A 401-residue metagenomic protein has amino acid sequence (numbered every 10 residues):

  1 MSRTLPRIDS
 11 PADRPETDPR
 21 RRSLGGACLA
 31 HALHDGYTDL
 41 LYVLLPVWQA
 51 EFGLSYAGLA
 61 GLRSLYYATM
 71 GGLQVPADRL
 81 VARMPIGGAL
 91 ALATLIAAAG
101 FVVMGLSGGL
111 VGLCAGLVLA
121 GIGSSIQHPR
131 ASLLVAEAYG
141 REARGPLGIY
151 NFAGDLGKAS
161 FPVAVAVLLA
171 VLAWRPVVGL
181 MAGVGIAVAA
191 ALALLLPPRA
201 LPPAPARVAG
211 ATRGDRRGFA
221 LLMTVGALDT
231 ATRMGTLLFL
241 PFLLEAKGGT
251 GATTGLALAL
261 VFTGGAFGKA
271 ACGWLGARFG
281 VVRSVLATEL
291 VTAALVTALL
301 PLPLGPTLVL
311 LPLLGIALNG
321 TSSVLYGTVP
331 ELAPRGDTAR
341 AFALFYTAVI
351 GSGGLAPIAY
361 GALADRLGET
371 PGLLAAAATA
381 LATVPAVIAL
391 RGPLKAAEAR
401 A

Functional and structural regions predicted by a protein language model:
D39, Y67-V75, A159, F262-A270 (+1 more regions): Residue-level signature of mid-helix packing/kink "hotspots" within the transmembrane helices of 12-pass Major
L41-Y42, G218-K269: Extracytoplasmic gate region of multi-pass secondary transporters
W48-Q49, L80-V81, V167-L172, L244-E245 (+2 more regions): Interfacial helix-cap and linker-helix signal at transmembrane-aqueous boundaries of multi-pass secondary transporters
L73-P85, G268-G280, A364-D365: Helix-to-loop junctions at the C-terminal end of transmembrane segments in multipass secondary transporters
G88-V102, R283-T297: Structural signature of the two symmetry-related core transmembrane helices
G116-G154: Cytoplasmic helix-loop-helix junction between adjacent transmembrane helices in 12-TM secondary transporters
R141, Y150-P197: Helix-loop-helix hairpin linking two adjacent transmembrane segments in secondary transporters
G336-R366: A late C-terminal transmembrane helix in Major Facilitator Superfamily
